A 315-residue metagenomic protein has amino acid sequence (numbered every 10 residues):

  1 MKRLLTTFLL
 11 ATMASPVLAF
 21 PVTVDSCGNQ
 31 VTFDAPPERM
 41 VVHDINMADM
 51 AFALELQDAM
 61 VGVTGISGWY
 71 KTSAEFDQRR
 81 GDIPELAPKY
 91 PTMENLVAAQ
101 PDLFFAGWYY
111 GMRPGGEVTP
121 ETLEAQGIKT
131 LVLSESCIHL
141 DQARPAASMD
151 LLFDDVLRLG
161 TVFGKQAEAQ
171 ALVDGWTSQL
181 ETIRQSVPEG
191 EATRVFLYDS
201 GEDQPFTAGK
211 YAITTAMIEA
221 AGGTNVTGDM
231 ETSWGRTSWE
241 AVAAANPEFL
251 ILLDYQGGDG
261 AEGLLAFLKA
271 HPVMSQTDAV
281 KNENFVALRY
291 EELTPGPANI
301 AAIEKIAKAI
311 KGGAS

Functional and structural regions predicted by a protein language model:
K2-F8, A14-M50, T161-Y198, A309-S315: Bacterial Sec-exported substrate-binding components of ABC uptake systems
S26-G28, I83-E94, P114, M230-W239: Short helix-initiation/N-cap motifs at beta->coil->alpha
D34-P37, D44, A48-D49, M93 (+9 more regions): Extracytoplasmic/secreted envelope proteins and their assembly/folding machinery, especially bacterial periplasmic
V42-A99, L103-F104, W108-M112, V226: A short, structured surface patch at a secondary-structure boundary
N46-D49, I66-W69, L103-F104, Y109-R113 (+5 more regions): Solvent-exposed loop/turn segments at secondary-structure junctions within structured extracellular/periplasmic domains
W69, T207-W234: Alpha-helical, coiled-coil/dimerization segments enriched in small aliphatic residues
Y110-V118, I128-R158, E191-I213, A261: Extracytoplasmic ligand-binding site segments that recognize negatively charged/polar headgroups
A146-D155, T161, F249-S315: Structured C-terminal subdomain patch of bacterial secreted/periplasmic proteins
